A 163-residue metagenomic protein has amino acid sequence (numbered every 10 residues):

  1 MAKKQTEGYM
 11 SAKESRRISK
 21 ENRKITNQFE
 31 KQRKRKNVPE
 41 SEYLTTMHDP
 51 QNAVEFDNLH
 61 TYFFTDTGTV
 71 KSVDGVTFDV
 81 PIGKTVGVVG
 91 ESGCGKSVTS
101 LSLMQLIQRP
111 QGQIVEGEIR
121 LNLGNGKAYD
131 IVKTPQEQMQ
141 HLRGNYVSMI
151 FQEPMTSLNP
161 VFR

Functional and structural regions predicted by a protein language model:
M1-R163: ABC transporter nucleotide-binding domains
